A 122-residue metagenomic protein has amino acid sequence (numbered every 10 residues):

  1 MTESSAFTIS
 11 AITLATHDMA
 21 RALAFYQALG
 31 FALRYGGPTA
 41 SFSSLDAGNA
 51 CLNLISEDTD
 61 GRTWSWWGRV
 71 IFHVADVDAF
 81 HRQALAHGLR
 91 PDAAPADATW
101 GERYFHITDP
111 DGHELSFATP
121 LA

Functional and structural regions predicted by a protein language model:
M1-A11, L23, L29-A75, H81-T108 (+1 more regions): Vicinal oxygen chelate
T16-M19, T99: Conserved beta-strand-loop-alpha-helix junction that forms the acyl-donor binding cleft
D111: Conserved ATPase active-site switch/coordination loops adjacent to the nucleotide-binding site
